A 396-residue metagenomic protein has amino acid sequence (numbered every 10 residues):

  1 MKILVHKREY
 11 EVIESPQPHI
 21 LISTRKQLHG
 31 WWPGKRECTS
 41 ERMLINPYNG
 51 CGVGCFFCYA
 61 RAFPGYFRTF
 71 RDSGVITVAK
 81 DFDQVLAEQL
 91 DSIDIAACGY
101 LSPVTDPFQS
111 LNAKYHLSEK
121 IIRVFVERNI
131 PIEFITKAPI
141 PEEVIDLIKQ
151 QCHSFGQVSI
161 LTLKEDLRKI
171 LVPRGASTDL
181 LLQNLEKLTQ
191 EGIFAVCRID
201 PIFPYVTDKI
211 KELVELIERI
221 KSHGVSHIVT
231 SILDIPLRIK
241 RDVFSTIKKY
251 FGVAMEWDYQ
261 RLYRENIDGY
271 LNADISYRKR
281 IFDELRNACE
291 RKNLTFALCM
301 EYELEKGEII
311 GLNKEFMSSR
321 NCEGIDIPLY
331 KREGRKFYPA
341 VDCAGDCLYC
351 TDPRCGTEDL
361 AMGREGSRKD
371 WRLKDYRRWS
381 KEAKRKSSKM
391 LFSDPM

Functional and structural regions predicted by a protein language model:
M1-I13, E212-M396: Auxiliary Fe-S-binding modules of radical SAM enzymes
V12-Q157, L161, E165-D166, L182 (+2 more regions): Conserved Radical SAM active-site core
D81-N272, S276-Y277, I281: Conserved AdoMet/S-adenosylmethionine-binding subsite of the radical SAM
